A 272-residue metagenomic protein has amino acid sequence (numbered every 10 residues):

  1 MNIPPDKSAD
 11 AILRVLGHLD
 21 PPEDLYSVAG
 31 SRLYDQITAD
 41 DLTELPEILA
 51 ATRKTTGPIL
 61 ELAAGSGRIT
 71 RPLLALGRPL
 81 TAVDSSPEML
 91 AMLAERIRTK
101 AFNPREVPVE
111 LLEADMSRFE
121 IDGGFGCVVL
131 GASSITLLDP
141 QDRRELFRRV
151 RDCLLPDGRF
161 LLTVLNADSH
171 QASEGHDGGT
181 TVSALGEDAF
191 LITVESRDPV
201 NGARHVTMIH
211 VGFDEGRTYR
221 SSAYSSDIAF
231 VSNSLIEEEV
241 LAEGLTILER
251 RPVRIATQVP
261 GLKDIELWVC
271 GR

Functional and structural regions predicted by a protein language model:
M1-G57: Conserved class I S-adenosyl-L-methionine
A63-G65: Class I SAM-dependent methyltransferase "Motif I" SAM/SAH-binding loop
G67, R71: Glycine-rich SAM-binding Motif I of class I
P72-R118: Class I SAM-dependent methyltransferase SAM/SAH-binding core
E120-C127: A short acidic, Gly/Pro-enriched loop at the edge of an enzyme's catalytic core that lines a small-molecule cofactor
R144-P156: A short glycine-rich, Lys/Arg-flanked "PGG" loop and its adjoining helix->strand segment in the class I
L161-S234: SAM-dependent methyltransferase
A229-R272: C-terminal lobe and adjacent flexible extensions of AdoMet/dcAdoMet transferase-like proteins
